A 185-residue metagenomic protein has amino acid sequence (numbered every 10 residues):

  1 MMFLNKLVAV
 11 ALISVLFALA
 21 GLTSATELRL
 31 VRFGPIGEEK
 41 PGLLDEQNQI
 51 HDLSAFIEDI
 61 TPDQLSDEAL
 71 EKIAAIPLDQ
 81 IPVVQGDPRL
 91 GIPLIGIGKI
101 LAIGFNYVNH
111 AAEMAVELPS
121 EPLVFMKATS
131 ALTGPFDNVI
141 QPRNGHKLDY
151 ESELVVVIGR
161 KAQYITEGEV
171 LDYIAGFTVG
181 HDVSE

Functional and structural regions predicted by a protein language model:
M1-A11: Bacterial N-terminal signal peptides that target proteins for export
F3-L4, E38, F125: Generic N-terminal leader/processing signal
V10-L19: Bacterial N-terminal signal peptides
S24-P122, G145: N-terminal non-catalytic cap/leader segment that marks the start of a structured domain
I97-I103, Y107-E185: Glycine-enriched loop-and-adjacent helix/strand subsegments that border the catalytic/binding cleft of enzyme cores
